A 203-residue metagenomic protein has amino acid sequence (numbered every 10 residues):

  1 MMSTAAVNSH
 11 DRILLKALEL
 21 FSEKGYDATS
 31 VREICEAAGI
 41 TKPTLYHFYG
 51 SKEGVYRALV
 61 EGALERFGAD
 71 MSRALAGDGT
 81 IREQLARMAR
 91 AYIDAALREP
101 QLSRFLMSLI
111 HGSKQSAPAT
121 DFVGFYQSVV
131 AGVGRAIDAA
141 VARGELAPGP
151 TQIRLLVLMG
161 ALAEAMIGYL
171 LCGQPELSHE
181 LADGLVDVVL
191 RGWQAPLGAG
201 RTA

Functional and structural regions predicted by a protein language model:
M1, R87, A91-D94, R98 (+4 more regions): C-terminal peripheral helix-coil segments that are non-catalytic and often amphipathic
S9-A17, I34, L59-A63, F67 (+2 more regions): Generic hydrophobic, amphipathic alpha-helix propensity
R12, K16, L20-G54, A58: Helix-turn-helix
Y49, S108-K114: Short helix-capping/turn signature of helix-turn-helix
A58, S72-Q101, R154-L158, G198 (+1 more regions): Hydrophobic alpha-helical connector segments
E65-G68, S72, R98, S116-R143 (+2 more regions): Amphipathic alpha-helical packing segments from all-alpha helical-bundle domains
R104-L106, P118, G149, S178 (+1 more regions): Short, hydrophobic secondary-structure boundary micro-motifs
